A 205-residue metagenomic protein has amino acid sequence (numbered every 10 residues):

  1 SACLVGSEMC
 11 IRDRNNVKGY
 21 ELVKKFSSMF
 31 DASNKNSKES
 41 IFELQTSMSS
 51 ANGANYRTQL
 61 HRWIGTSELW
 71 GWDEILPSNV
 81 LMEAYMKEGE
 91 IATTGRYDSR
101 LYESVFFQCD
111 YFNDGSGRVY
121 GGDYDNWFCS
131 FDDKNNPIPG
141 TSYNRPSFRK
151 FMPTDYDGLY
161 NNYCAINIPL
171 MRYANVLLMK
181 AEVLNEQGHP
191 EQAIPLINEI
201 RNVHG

Functional and structural regions predicted by a protein language model:
S1, V5-E8, R12-V17, F42 (+2 more regions): Extended, hydrophobic/aromatic-rich amphipathic alpha-helical segments that build helical scaffolds
S7-E8, R12-D133: An aromatic- and glycine-enriched ligand-binding surface/loop that stacks and positions planar moieties
V23, H61, M82, T154-N162 (+1 more regions): Generic alpha-helix detector with strongest preference for long hydrophobic helices that associate with membranes
A54, Q59, Y97, S142 (+4 more regions): Short alpha-helical segments used as structural interaction elements across diverse proteins
F131-R172: Active-site beta-strand/loop architecture of penicillin-binding DD-peptidases
R201-G205: Conserved catalytic neighborhood of penicillin-recognizing serine enzymes
